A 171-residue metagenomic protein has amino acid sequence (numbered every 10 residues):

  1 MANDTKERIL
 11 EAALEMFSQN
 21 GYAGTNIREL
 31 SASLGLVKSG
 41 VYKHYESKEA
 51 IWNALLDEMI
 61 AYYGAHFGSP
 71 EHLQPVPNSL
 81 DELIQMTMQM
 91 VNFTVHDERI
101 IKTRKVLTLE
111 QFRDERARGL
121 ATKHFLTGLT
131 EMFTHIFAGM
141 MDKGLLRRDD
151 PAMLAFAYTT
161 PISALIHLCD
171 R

Functional and structural regions predicted by a protein language model:
M1-N3: N-terminal intrinsically disordered/low-complexity leader segments
R8, A12, M16-E58: Helix-turn-helix
Y22, Y45, V106-D114, H124-F125: Short helix-capping/turn signature of helix-turn-helix
K48, L55, M59, Y63 (+5 more regions): Hydrophobic/aromatic residues within well-ordered alpha-helical segments
A54, G68-I100, P151-Y158: Hydrophobic alpha-helical connector segments
M59, Y63-F67, E98, E115 (+1 more regions): Short amphipathic alpha-helical interaction/hinge segments
D81, H96, T103, E115-D142: Amphipathic alpha-helical packing segments from all-alpha helical-bundle domains
G119, K123, F137-R171: Hydrophobic/aromatic-rich alpha-helical bundle segments in the mid-to-C-terminal region
